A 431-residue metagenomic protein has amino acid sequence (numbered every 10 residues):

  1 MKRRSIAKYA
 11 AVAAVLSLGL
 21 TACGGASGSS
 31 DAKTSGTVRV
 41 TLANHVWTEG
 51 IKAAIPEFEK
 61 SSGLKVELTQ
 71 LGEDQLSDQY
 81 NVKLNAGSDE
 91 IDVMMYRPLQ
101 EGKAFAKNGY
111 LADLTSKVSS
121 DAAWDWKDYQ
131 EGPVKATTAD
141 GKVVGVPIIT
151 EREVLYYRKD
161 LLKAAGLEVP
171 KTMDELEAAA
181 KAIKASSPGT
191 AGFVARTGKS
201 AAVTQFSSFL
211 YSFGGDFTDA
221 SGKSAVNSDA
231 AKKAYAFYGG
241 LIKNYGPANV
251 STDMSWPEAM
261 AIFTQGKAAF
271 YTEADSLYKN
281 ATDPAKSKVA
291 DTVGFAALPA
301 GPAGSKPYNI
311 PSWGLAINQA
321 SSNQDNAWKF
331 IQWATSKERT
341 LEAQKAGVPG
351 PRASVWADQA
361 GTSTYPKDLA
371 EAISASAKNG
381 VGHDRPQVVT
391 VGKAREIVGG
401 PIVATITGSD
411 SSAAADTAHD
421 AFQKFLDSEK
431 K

Functional and structural regions predicted by a protein language model:
M1-R39, K60, A413, D420-K431: Short, low-complexity disordered leader/linker segments with a strong preference for bacterial N-terminal type II
P56-D128, A164-K171, I262, G266-F270 (+3 more regions): Extracytoplasmic "Venus flytrap"/periplasmic binding protein-like
K65-V66, K163, A185, N379-K431: Conserved C-terminal helix/tail region of periplasmic/extracytoplasmic solute-binding proteins
N85, A165, A236, G240-G246 (+1 more regions): Extracytoplasmic/periplasmic substrate-recognition and gating elements
R97-R152, Q205, A290-A296, T364-Y365 (+1 more regions): Hinge/lid segment of periplasmic solute-binding proteins
T115-Y129, G192-T197, F213-K233, D283-K288 (+3 more regions): Short, solvent-exposed loop/beta-turn-alpha elements that line the ligand-binding surface or hinge of extracytoplasmic
G132, A296, K345-I397, A404: Long, aromatic- and glycine/proline-rich binding clefts that accommodate carbohydrate-like moieties
A180-K181, S186, K223-T252: Glycine-centered hinge/linker elements that transmit conformational signals in sensory and ligand-binding systems
